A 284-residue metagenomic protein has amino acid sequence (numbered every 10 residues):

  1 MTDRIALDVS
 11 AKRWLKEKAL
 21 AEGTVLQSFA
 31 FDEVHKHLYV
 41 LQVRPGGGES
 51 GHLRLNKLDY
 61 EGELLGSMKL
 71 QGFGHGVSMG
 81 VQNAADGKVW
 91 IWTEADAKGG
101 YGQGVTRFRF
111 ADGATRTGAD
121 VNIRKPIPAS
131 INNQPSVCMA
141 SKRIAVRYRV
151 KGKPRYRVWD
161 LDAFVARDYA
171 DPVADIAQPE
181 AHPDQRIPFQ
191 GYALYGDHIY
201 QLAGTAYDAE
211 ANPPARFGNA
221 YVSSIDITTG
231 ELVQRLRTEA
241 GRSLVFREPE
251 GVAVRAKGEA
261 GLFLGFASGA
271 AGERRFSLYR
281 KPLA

Functional and structural regions predicted by a protein language model:
A11-A21, E63-K69, T117-I127, D171-H182 (+1 more regions): A short beta-strand motif characteristic of beta-propeller blades
K16-G51: Beta-strand-rich domains and repeat architectures in extracellular enzymes and scaffolds, especially beta-propellers
E22-H35, H75-V89, A129-A145, P188-G196 (+1 more regions): Structural signature of eukaryotic scaffold interfaces centered on beta-propeller domains
R44-E49, A95-Y101, V150-P154, A206-A211 (+1 more regions): Short glycine/acidic-enriched loop and turn motifs that connect beta-strands
H52-E61, G102-G113, R155-V165, P213-G230 (+1 more regions): Beta-propeller blade signature
N56-A95: Blade-loop segments of beta-propeller domains
H182-E231: Loop/turn-rich, solvent-exposed surfaces of beta-rich toroidal or solenoidal domains
E231-K257: Conserved blade-ending motifs and adjacent loop-strand segments that build the rim/top face of beta-propeller domains
